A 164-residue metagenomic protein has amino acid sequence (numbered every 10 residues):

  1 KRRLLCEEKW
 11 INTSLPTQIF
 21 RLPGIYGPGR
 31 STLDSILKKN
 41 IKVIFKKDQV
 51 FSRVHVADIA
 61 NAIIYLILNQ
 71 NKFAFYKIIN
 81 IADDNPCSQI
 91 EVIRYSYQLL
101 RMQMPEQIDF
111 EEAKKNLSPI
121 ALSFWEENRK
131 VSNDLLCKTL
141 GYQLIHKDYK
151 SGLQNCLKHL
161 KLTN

Functional and structural regions predicted by a protein language model:
K1-R21: Active-site Tyr-X1-5-Lys
R2, I19, I25-S35, I44-L68 (+1 more regions): Substrate-positioning beta->alpha
I36-K46, L100-E106: A short C-terminal helix-loop "cap" of Rossmann-like NAD(P)-dependent dehydrogenase/epimerase domains
F51-V54, C87, V131, K147: Residue-level signal for the nucleotide or nucleotide-sugar donor/cofactor binding architecture
I59, I63, I81, V92 (+2 more regions): Non-catalytic, hydrophobic alpha-helical segments
A62, N69-A121: Mid/C-terminal beta-alpha module of Rossmann-like enzyme folds, strongest in SDR-family dehydrogenases/epimerases
K114-Q143: Conserved C-terminal active-site "lid" loop/helix of NAD(P)H-dependent oxidoreductases that clamps the redox cofactor
K147-N164: Amphipathic terminal alpha-helices
